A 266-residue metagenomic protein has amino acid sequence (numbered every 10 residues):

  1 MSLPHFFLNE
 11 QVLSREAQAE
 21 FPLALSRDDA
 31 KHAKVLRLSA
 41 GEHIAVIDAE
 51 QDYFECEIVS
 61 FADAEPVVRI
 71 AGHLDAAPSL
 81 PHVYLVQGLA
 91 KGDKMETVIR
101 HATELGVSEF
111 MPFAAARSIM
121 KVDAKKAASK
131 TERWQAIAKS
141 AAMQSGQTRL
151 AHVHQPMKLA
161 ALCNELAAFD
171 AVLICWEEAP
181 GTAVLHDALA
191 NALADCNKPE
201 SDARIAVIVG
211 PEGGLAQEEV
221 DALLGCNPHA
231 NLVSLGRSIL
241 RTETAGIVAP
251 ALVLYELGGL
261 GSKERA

Functional and structural regions predicted by a protein language model:
M1-D75: N-terminal positively charged helical leader segments and presequences
Q11, H73, A114-R117, R237: Short, ordered loop/turn segments at secondary-structure junctions
P22-L25, L80-Y84, R204-A206, N227-L235: Glycine/charged-rich beta-loop-alpha catalytic/anionic-binding loops adjacent to active sites
D75-I174: RNA substrate-binding interface of SAM-dependent RNA methyltransferases
V172-D221, H229-S234: Active-site/ligand-binding-proximal alpha/beta "capping" segment
Q217-A266: Structured adenosyl-cofactor binding patch, chiefly the S-adenosyl-L-methionine
